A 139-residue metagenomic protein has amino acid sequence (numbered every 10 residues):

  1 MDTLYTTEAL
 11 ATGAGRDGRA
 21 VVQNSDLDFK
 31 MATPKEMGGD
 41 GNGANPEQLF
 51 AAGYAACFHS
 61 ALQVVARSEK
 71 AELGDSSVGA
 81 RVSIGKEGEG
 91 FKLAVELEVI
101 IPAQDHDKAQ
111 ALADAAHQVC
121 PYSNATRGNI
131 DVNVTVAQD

Functional and structural regions predicted by a protein language model:
M1-A52, H59-D139: Extended beta-strand/beta-hairpin segments
